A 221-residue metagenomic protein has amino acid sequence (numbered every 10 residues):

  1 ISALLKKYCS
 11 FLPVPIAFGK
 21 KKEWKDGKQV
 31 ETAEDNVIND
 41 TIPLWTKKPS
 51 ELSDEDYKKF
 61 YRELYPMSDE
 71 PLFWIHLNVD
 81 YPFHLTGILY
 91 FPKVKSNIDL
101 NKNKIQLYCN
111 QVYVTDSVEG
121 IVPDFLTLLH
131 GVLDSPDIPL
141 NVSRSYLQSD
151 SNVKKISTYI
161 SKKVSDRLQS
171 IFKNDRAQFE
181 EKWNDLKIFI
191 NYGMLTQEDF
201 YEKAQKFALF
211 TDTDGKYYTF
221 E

Functional and structural regions predicted by a protein language model:
I1-E221: Conserved GHKL (Bergerat-fold) ATPase module
